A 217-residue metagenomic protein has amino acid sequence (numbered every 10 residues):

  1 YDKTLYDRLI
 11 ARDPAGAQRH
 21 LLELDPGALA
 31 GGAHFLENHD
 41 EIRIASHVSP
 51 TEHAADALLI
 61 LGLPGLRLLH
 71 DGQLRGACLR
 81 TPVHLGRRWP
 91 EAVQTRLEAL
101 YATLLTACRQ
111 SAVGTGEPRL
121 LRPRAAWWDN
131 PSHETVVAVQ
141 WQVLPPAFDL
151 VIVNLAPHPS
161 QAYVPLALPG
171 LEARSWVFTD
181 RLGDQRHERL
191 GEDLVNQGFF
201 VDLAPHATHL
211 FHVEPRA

Functional and structural regions predicted by a protein language model:
Y1-K3, L9-A28, A33, H47 (+4 more regions): Carbohydrate-interacting/catalytic domains
R43-A45: A short acidic, helix-capping loop that chelates divalent metal ions and anchors anionic groups
